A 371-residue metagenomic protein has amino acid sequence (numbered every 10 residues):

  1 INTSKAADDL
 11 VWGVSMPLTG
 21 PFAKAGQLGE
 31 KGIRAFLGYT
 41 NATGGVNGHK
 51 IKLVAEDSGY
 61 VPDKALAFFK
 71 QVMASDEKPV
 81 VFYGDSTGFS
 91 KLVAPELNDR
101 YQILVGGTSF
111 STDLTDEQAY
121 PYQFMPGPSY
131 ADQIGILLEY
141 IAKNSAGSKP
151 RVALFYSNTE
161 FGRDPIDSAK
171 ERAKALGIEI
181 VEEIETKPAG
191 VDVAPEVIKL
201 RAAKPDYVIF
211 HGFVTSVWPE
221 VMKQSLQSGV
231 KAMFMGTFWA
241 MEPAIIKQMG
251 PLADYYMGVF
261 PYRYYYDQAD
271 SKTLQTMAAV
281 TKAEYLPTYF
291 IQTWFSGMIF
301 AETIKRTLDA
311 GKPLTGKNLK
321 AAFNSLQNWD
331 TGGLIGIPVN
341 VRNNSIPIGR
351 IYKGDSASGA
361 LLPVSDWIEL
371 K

Functional and structural regions predicted by a protein language model:
I1, D9-V11, K24-K31, T43-E117 (+4 more regions): Beta-alpha junction/loop-to-helix N-cap segments that form part of ligand/metal-binding clefts
W12-P21: Acidic/histidine-rich, surface-exposed loop or edge segments in extracytoplasmic proteins
F22-N47, D167-A175: Short, polar/charged alpha-helical segment
Q27-R34, P62, I134-G135, G162-K170 (+1 more regions): Short, surface-exposed alpha-helical segments at coil->helix boundaries
E77-E183, M233-G258, Y265: Extracytoplasmic ligand/sensor domains, especially the bilobed periplasmic-binding protein
M222-W294, V364-L370: Extracellular/periplasmic periplasmic-binding protein-like sensory domains
V280-F290, A301-L361: Segments of small-molecule ligand-sensing domains
